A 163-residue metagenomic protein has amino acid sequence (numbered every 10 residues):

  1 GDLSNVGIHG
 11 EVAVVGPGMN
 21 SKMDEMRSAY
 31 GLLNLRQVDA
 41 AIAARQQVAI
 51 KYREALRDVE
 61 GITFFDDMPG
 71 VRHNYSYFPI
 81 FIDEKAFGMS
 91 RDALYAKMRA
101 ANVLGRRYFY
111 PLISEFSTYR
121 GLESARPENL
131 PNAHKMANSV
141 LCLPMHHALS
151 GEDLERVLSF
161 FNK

Functional and structural regions predicted by a protein language model:
G1-K163: PLP-dependent aminotransferase class I/II
